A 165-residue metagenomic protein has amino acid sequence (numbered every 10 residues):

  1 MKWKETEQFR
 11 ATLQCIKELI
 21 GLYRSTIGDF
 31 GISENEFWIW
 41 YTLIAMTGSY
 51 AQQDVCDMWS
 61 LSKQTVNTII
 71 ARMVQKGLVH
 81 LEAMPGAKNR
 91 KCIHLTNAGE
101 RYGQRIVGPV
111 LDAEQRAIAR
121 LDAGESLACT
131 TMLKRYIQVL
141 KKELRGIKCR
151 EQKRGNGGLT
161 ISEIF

Functional and structural regions predicted by a protein language model:
M1-F30, K76: N-terminal leader segment of winged-helix/HTH proteins
Q8, C15, N35-E36, A51 (+2 more regions): N-terminal positioning helix adjacent to the helix-turn-helix/winged-helix DNA-binding module
A11, E18, W38-T42, R101: Pre-recognition alpha-helix immediately N-terminal to the DNA-recognition helix within helix-turn-helix or winged-helix
L19, Y23, G77, G103-I106 (+3 more regions): Hydrophobic recognition helices of helix-based DNA-binding modules
G21-T65: N-terminal helix-turn-helix DNA-binding core of bacterial DNA-binding proteins
A71-T131: Charged, amphipathic alpha-helical coiled-coil/dimerization segments
G108-F165: Terminal interaction helix/tail motif
